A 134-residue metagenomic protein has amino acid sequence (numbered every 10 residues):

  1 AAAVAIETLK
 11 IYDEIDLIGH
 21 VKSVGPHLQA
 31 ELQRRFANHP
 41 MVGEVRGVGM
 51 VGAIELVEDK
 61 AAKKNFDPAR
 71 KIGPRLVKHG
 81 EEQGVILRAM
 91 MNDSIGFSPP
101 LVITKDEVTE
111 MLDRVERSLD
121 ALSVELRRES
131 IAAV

Functional and structural regions predicted by a protein language model:
A1-V134: Conserved N-terminal phosphate-binding loop of PLP-dependent enzymes in the Aspartate aminotransferase
